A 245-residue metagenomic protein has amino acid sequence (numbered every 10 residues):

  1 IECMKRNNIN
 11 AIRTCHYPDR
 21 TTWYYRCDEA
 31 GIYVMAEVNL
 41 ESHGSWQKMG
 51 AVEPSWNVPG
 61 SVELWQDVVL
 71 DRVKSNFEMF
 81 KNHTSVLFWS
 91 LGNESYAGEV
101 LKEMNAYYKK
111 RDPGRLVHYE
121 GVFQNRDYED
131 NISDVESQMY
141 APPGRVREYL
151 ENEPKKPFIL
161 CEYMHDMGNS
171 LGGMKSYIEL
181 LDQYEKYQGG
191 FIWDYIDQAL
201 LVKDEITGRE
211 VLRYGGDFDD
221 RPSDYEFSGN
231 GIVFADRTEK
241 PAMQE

Functional and structural regions predicted by a protein language model:
I1-V135, G144-R147, E151-K155: Active-site mouth of glycoside hydrolases
L70, S85-W89, E103-K110, Y149-E245: Substrate-binding clefts and catalytic carboxylate motifs of secreted carbohydrate-active enzymes
E94, P113, A141, Y195 (+1 more regions): Residue-level marker of positions within ordered structural domains that often coincide with functionally constrained
L116, V135-S137, G231, E245: Generic structural signal for residues positioned in beta-strands
E120, Q138-M139, W193: Conserved beta-strand termini and adjacent loop/short-helix elements that scaffold enzyme active sites in alpha/beta
V122, A141, Y163: Histidine- and/or cysteine-centered catalytic micro-motif in compact active-site loops
A141-P142, G215: Helix N-terminus capping/helix-initiation residues
